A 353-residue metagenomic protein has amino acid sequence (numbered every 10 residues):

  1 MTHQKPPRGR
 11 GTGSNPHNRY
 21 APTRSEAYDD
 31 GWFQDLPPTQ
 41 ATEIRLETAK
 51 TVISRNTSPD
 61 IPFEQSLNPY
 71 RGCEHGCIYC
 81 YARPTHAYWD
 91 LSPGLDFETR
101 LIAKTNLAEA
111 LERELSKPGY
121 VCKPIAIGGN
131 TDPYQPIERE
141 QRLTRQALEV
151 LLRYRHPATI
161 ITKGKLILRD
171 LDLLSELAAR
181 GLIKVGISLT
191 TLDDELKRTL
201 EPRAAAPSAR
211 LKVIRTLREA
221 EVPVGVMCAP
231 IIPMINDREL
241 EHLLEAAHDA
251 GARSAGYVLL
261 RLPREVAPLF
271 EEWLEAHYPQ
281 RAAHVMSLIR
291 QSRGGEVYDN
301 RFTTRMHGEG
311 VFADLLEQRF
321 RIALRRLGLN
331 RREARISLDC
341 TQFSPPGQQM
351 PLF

Functional and structural regions predicted by a protein language model:
M1-T48, S54-R55, R238-F353: Auxiliary Fe-S-binding modules of radical SAM enzymes
Q34-R71, H75-G186, T190-R198, P207-E219: Conserved Radical SAM active-site core
V150-H156, K212-V224, S292-G295, R319-N330: A structural motif corresponding to the C-terminal end of an alpha-helix and its immediate exit/capping segment
T159, G225, A255-Y257: Short hydrophobic alpha-helical runs that function as membrane-insertion/retention elements
K165-L168, I232-E241: Active-site glycine- and acidic-residue-rich loops that bind and position anionic ligands or nucleotide-like cofactors
S175-L177, R203-A204, H242-E245: Short, solvent-exposed amphipathic alpha-helical segments in soluble enzyme and RNA/protein-processing domains
A179-L182, P223, D249-R253: Glycine-enriched alpha-helix->loop->beta-strand junction motifs that scaffold or abut catalytic
L192-D194, L200-R203, T216-N236, L259-L262 (+1 more regions): Conserved strand-turn element in the central/C-terminal portion of the radical SAM core barrel that lines
